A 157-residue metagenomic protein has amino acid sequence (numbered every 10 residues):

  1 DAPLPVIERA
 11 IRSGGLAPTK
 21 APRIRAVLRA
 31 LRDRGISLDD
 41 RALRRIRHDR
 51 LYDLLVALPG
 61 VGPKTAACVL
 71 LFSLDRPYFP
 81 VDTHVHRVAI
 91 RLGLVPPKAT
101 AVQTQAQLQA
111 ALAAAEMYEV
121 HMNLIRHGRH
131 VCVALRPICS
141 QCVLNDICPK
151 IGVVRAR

Functional and structural regions predicted by a protein language model:
D1-R157: Catalytic cores of DNA base-excision repair glycosylases
